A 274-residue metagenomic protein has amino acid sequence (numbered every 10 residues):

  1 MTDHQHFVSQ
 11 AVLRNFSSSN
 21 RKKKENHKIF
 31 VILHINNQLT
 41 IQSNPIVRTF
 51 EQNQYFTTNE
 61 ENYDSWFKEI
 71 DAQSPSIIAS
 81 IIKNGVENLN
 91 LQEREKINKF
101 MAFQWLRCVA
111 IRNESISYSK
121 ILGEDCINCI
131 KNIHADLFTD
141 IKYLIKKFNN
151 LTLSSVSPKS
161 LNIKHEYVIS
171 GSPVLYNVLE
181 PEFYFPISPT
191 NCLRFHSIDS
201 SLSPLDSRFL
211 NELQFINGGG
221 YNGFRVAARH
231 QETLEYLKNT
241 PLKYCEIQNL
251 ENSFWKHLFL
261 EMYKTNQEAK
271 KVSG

Functional and structural regions predicted by a protein language model:
M1-H4, Q10-G274: Alpha-helical structural context detector biased toward long hydrophobic helices
